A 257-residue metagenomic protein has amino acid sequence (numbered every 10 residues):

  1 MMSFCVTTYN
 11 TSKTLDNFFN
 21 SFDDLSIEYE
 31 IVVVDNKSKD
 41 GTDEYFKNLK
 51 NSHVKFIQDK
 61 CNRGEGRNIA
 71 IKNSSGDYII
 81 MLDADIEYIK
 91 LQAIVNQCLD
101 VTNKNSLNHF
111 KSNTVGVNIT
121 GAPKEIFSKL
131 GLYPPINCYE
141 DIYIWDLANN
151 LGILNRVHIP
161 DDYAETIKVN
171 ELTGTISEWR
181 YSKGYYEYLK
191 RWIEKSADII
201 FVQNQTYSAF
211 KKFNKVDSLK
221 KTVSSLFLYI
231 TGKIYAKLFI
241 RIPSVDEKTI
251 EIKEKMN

Functional and structural regions predicted by a protein language model:
N10-D24: Short, well-formed alpha-helical segments that are part of the catalytic scaffolds of diverse glycosyltransferases
T14-D16, D40-N48: Acidic helix N-cap motif at the loop->helix transition within catalytic regions of sugar-transfer enzymes
D35-E44, D83-E87: A conserved acidic beta->alpha catalytic loop
Q58-S74: Glycine-rich, basic loop-to-helix element that forms the pyrophosphate-binding segment of sugar-nucleotide handling
I79: Short aromatic/hydrophobic "clamp" motif used to bind/position activated sugar donors
Q92-H109: Conserved donor-nucleotide/metal-binding helix-loop-beta segment in metal-dependent transferases, i.e., the alpha-helix
C138-D146: Acidic donor-binding loop at a coil-to-helix junction in glycosyltransferase catalytic cores that engages
V157-E194: Active-site donor/metal-binding and catalytic loop motifs of nucleotide-sugar-dependent glycosylation enzymes
